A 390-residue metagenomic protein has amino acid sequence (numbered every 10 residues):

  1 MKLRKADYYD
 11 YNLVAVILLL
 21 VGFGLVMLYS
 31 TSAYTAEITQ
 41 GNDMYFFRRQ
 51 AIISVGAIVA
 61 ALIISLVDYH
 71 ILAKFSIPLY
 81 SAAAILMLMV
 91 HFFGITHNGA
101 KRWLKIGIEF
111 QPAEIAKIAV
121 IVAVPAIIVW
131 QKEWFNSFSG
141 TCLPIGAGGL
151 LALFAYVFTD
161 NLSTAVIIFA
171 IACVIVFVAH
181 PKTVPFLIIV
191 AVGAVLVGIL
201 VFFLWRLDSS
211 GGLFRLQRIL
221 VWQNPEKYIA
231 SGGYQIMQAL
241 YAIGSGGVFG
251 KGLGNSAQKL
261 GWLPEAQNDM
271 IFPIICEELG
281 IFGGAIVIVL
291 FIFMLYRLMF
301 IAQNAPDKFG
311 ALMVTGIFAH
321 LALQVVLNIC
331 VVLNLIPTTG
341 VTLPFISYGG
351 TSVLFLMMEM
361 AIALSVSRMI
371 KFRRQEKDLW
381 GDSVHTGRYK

Functional and structural regions predicted by a protein language model:
M1-I17: N-terminal membrane topogenic signal
V16-G22, S30, E37-G232, P273-V331 (+2 more regions): Hydrophobic alpha-helical transmembrane segments of multi-pass inner membrane proteins, especially in bacterial systems
I17, G22, N334-E376: Transmembrane alpha-helices of multi-pass inner-membrane enzymes
L104, F110, F135, V248-F249 (+3 more regions): Short clusters of hydrophobic/aromatic residues that line enzyme substrate/ligand-binding pockets
N161-V166, K251-S256, A266-N268, A285 (+3 more regions): Transmembrane helix boundary and interhelical junction motifs in multipass membrane proteins
V221-N268, F282-G283: TM-adjacent membrane-interface loops and short helices in multi-pass inner/ER membrane proteins
K259-W262, N268, G349-E359, V384-Y389: Hydrophobic alpha-helical transmembrane segments and immediately flanking/interface helices in integral membrane
